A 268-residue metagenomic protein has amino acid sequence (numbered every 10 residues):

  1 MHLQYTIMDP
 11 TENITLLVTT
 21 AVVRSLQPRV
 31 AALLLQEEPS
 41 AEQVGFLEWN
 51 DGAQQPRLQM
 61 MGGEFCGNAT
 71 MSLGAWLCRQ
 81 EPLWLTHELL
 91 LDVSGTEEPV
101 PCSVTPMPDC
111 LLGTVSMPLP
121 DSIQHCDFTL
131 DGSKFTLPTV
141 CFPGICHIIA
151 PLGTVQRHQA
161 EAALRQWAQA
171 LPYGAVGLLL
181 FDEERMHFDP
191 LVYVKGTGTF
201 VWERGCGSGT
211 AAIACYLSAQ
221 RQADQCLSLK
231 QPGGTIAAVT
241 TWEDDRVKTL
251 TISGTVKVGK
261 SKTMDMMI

Functional and structural regions predicted by a protein language model:
M1-L111, C141, I148-I268: A glycine-rich beta-to-alpha transition motif near the start of alpha/beta enzyme domains, typified by
L112-L119: Membrane helix-loop-helix hairpins that form the core translocation module of multi-pass transporters
L119-P138, R157-Q166: Active-site glycine-rich loop that binds ribose-phosphate moieties when present
